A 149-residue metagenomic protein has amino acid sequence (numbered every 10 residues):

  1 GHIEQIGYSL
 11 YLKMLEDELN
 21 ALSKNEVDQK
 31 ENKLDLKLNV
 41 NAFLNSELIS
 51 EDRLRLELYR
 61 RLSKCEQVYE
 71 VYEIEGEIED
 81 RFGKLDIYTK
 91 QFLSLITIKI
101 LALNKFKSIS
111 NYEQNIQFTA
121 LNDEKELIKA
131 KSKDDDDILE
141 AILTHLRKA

Functional and structural regions predicted by a protein language model:
G1-A149: Accessory helical-bundle/CTD segments and flexible terminal tails appended to RecA-like ATPase motors
